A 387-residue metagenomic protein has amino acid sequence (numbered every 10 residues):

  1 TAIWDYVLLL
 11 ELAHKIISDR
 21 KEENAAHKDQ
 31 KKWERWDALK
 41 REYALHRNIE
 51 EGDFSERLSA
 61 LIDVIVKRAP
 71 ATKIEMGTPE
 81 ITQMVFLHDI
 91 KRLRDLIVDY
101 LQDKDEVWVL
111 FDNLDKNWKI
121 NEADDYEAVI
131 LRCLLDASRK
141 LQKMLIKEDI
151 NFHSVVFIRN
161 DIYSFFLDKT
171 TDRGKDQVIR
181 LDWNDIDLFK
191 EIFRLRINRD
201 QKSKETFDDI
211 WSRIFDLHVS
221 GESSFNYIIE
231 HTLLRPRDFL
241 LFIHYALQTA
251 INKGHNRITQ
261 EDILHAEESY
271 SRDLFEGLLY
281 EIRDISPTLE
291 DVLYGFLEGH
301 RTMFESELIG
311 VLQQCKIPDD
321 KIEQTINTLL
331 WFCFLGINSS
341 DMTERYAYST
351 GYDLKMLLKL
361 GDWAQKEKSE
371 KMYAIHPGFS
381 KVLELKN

Functional and structural regions predicted by a protein language model:
T1-W108, N117, D320: P-loop NTPase nucleotide-binding core
T1-W4, T78-V85, Q102, K119-V129 (+5 more regions): Conserved aromatic-histidine-acidic binding/catalytic patches
A2-I17, E191, L195, H244 (+2 more regions): Short, hydrophobic/amphipathic alpha-helical patches that form generic packing surfaces within helical domains
D5-Y6, L10, W108, L135 (+2 more regions): Short, hydrophobic, well-ordered secondary-structure elements
L12-K28, K119-I120, M144-I150, F166 (+3 more regions): Short, solvent-exposed secondary-structure capping/transition elements
N24-R35, Y126-C133, Y245-Q248: Amphipathic alpha-helical scaffolding segments
I90-L110, L114-G221, Q260: The catalytic "switch" region of P-loop NTPases
E148, V219-N387: C-terminal leucine-rich, beta-strand-based interaction scaffolds used for sensing/assembly
